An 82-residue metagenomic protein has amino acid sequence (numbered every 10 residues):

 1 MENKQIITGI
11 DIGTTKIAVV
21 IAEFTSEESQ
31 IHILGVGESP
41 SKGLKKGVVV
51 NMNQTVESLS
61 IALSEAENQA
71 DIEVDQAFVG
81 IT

Functional and structural regions predicted by a protein language model:
M1-Q5: Entry/capping segment at the start of metal-dependent catalytic domains with acidic active-site entry clusters
I7-D11, Q76-F78: Short glycine-aspartate micro-motif
G13, A70-D71: Short, solvent-exposed loop/edge-beta patches enriched in aromatic
T15-V50: Short glycine-rich, Thr/Ser-proximal phosphate-binding strand/loop in the N-terminal lobe of ATP-dependent enzymes
T25-E27, E67-A70: Alpha-helix termini
L44, V48, D71-T82: Short beta-strand-loop/turn "lid" adjacent to the catalytic site in phosphate-handling enzymes
N51, T55: Phosphate/oxyanion-binding active-site loops and adjacent basic polyanion-contact surfaces
V56-E67: Short, well-ordered amphipathic alpha-helical segments that serve as non-catalytic structural scaffolds within diverse
